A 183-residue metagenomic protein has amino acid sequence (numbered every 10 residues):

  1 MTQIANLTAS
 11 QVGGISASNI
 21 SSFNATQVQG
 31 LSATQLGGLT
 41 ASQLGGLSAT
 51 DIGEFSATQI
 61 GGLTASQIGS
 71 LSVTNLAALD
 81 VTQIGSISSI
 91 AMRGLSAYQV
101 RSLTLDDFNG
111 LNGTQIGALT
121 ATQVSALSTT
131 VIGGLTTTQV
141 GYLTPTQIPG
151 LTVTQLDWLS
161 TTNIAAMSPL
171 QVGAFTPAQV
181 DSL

Functional and structural regions predicted by a protein language model:
M1-L183: General marker for long, soluble alpha-helical cores
